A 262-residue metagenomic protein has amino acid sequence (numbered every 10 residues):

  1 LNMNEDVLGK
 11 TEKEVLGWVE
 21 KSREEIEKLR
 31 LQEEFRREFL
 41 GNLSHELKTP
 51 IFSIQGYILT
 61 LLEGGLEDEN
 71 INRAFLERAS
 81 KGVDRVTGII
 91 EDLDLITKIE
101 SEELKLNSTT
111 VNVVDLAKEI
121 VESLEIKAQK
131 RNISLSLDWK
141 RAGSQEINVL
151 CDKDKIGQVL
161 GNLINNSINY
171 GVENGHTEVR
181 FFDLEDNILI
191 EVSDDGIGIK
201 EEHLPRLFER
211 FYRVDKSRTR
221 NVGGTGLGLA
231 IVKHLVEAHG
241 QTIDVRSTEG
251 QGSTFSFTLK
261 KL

Functional and structural regions predicted by a protein language model:
L62-N70: Short acidic helix/loop segment immediately C-terminal to the autophosphorylated histidine in two-component histidine
K81-I89: Short alpha-helical segment of the dimerization/phosphotransfer core of two-component systems
S101-L106, S144-C151: Conserved micro-motifs of the catalytic ATP-binding
S167-I168: Short helix-loop "hinge" at the ATP-lid/N-box region of the Bergerat-fold HATPase_c
N174-D186: Short beta-strand/loop element within the Bergerat-fold HATPase_c
I199-R213, K233: Short conserved segment of the HATPase_c
G240-Q241: Conserved glycine-rich
